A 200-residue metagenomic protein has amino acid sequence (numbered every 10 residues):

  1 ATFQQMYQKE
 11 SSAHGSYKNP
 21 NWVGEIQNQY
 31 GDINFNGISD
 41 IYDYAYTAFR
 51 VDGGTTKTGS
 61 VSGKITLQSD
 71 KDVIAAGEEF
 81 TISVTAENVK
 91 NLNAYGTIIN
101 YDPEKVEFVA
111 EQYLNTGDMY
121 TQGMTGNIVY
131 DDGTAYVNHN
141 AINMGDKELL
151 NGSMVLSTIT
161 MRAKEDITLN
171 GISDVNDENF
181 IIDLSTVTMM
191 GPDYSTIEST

Functional and structural regions predicted by a protein language model:
Q4-Q5, K9-Q29, I41, A45-T200: Acidic, low-complexity intrinsically disordered segments
N34-N36, N170: Acidic carboxylate motifs that coordinate Ca2+ or other divalent cations, activating on Asp/Glu
